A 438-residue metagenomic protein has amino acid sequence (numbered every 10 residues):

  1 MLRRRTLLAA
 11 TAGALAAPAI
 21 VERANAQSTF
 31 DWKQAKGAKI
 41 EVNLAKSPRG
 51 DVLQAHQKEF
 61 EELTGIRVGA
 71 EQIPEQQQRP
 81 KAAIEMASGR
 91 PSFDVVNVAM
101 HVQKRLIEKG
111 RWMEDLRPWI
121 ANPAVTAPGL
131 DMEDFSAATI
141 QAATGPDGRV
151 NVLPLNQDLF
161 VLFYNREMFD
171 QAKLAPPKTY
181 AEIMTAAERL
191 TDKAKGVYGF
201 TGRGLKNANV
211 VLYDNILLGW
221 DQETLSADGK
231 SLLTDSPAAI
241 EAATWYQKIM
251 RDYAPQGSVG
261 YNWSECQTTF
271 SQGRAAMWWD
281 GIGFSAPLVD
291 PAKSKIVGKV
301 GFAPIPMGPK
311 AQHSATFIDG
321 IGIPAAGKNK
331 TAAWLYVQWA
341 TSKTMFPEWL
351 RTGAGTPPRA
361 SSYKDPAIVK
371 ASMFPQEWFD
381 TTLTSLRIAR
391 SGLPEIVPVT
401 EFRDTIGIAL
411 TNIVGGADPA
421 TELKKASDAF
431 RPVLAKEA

Functional and structural regions predicted by a protein language model:
T6-A26: N-terminal export signals
Q27, K36-K39, E133-D134, V300-A303 (+1 more regions): Long, aromatic- and glycine/proline-rich binding clefts that accommodate carbohydrate-like moieties
Q27-Q34, M100-L159, M184, L212 (+2 more regions): Hinge/lid segment of periplasmic solute-binding proteins
D31-W32, G37, R117-F135, G204 (+6 more regions): Short, solvent-exposed loop/beta-turn-alpha elements that line the ligand-binding surface or hinge of extracytoplasmic
K33-Q34, R67, D170, S385-A438: Conserved C-terminal helix/tail region of periplasmic/extracytoplasmic solute-binding proteins
A55-F135, E167-K178, T269, G273-M277 (+2 more regions): Extracytoplasmic "Venus flytrap"/periplasmic binding protein-like
R105, V211-N215, E241-N329, L335: Extracytoplasmic/periplasmic substrate-binding proteins
A186-R189, K193, D228-V259: Glycine-centered hinge/linker elements that transmit conformational signals in sensory and ligand-binding systems
